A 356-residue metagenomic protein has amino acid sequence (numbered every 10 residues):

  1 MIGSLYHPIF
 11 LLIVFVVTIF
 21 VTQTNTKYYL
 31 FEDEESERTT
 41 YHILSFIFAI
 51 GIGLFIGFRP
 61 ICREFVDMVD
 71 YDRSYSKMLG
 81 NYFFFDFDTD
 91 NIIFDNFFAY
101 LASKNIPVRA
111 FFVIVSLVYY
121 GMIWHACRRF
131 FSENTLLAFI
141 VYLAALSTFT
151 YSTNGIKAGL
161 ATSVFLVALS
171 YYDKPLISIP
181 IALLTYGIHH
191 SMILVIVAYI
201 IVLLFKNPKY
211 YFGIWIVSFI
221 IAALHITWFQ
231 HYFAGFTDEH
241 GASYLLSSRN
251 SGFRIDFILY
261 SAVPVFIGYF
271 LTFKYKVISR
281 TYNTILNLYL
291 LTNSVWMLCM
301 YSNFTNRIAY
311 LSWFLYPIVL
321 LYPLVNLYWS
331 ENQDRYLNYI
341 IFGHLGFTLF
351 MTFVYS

Functional and structural regions predicted by a protein language model:
E64, M68-S76, D95, I196-F314 (+1 more regions): Alpha-helical transmembrane segments and terminal signal-anchor/GPI-anchor hydrophobic tails, characterized by long
V69-I106: Short hydrophobic/aromatic helix or loop-helix immediately within or flanking a transmembrane segment in polytopic
K104-V118: Loop-to-helix entry region of an early transmembrane alpha helix in multi-pass inner-membrane enzymes
I114-F130: Transmembrane-helix motifs of polytopic, lipid-linked glycan transferases
C127-A145: Transmembrane-helix signature of polytopic, membrane-embedded enzymes that assemble or transfer cell-envelope glycans
S152-G159: Short acidic/glycine- and proline-prone juxtamembrane loop motifs at membrane-interface regions of multi-pass membrane
F165-I177: Membrane-interface transmembrane helices that cradle and orient dolichyl/undecaprenyl
I179-I181, S191-V202: Transmembrane-embedded, aromatic-rich helix segments that form part of the hydrophobic channel/pocket engaging
